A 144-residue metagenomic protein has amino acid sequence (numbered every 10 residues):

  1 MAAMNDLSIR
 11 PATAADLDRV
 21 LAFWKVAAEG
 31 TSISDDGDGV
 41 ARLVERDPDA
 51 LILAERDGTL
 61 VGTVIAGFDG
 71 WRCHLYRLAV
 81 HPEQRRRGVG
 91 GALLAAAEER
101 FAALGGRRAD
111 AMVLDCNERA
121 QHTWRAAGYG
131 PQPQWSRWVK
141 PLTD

Functional and structural regions predicted by a protein language model:
M1-A3: Short, Lys/Arg-enriched N-terminal segments with co-localized hydrophobic residues within the first ~10-30 amino acids
L7, P11-R77, H81, L94 (+4 more regions): Acetyl-CoA-dependent GNAT
A27, L114-D115: Short histidine/acidic/glycine/proline-rich micro-motifs that form metal- and phosphate-coordinating active-site loops
L78-R85, V113-L114: A short, internal acetyl-CoA/4′-phosphopantetheine-binding micro-motif in the GNAT/acyltransferase core
R87, G91-A92, A103, D115-Q134 (+1 more regions): Conserved active-site alpha-helix within GNAT-family acetyltransferase domains
F101-V113: Conserved GNAT acetyl-CoA-binding A-motif
